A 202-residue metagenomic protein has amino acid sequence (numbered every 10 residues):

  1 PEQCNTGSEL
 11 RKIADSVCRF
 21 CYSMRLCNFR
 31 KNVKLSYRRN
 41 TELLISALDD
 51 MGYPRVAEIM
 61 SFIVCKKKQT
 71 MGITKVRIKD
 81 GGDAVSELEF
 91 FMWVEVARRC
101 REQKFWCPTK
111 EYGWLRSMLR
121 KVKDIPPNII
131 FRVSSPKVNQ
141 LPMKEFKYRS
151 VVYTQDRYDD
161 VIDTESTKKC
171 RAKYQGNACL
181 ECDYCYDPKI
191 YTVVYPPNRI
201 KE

Functional and structural regions predicted by a protein language model:
P1-E202: Class I S-adenosyl-L-methionine
